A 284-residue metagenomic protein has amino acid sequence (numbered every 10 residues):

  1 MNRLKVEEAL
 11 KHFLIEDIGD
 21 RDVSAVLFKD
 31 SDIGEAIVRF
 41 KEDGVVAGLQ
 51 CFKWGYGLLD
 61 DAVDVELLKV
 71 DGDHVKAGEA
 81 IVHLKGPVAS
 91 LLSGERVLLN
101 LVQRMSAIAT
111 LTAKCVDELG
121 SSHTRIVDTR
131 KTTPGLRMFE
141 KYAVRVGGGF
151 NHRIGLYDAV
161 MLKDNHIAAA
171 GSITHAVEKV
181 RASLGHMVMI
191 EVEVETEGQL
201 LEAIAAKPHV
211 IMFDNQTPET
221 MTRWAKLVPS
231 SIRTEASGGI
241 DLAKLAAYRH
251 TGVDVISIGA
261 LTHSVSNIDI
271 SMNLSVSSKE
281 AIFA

Functional and structural regions predicted by a protein language model:
M1-A206, V210, E219-L227, I232-A236 (+3 more regions): Acidic/glycine-rich phosphate/pyrophosphate-binding loops and surrounding catalytic core that coordinate Mg2+
F213: Active-site core of metal-dependent hydrolases
Q216: Positively charged, low-complexity, intrinsically disordered RNA-binding extensions
A260-A284: Short, charged, intrinsically disordered terminal tails
